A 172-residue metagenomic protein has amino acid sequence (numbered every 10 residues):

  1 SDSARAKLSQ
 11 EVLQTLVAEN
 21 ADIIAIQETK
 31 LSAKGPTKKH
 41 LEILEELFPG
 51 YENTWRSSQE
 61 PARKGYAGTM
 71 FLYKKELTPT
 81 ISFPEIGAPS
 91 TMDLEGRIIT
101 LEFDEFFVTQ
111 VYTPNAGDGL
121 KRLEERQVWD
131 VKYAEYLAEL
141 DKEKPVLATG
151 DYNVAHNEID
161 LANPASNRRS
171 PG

Functional and structural regions predicted by a protein language model:
S1-E45, W55-Y66: N-terminal, active-site-proximal structural segment of metallo-dependent hydrolase catalytic domains
E11, K75-G172: Active-site regions of metal-assisted phosphoester/phosphodiester hydrolases, unifying DNase/endonuclease modules
E19-N20, L47-Y51, D104, E143-K144: Structured helix-beta-strand junction loops
G35-T37, G50-E52, T91-M92: Short amphipathic alpha-helical surface micro-motifs
P49, Y66-G68, R97, D104: Residues that flank catalytic or metal-binding motifs in active/ligand-binding sites
Y51-E60, G87-P89: Class I S-adenosyl-L-methionine
R63-I81: Conserved beta strand-loop-helix elements of the APE1-like EEP
